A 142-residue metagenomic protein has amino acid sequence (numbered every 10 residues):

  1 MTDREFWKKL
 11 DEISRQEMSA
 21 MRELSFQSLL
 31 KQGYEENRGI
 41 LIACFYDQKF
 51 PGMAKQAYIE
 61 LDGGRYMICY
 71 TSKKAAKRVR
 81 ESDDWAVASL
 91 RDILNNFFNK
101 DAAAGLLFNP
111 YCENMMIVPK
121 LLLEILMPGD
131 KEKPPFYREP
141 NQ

Functional and structural regions predicted by a protein language model:
M1-Q142: An interfacial alpha-helical scaffold signature
